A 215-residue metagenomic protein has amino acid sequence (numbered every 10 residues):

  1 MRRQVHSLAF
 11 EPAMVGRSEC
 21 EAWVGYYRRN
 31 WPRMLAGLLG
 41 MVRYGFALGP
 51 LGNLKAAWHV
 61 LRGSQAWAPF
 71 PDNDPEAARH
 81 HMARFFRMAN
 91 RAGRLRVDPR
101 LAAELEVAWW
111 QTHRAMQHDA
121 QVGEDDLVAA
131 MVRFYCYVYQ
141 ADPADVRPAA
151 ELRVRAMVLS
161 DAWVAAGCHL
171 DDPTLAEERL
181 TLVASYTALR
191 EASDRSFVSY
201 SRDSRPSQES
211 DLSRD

Functional and structural regions predicted by a protein language model:
M1-S7, A36-G40: Repeat-mediated protein-protein interaction surfaces in helical alpha-solenoids
E11-E19: Generic helix N-cap/helix-start motif at coil->alpha-helix transitions
Y26-Y27, W67-F70: Hydrophobic/aromatic side-chain positions at a characteristic register within alpha-helices of tetratricopeptide repeats
A36-S64: Short, charge-rich amphipathic alpha-helical segments embedded in non-transmembrane helical bundles/solenoids
M82-V164: Extended amphipathic alpha-helical interaction segments
D126-D215: Glycine-rich, aromatic-bearing surface loops/beta-hairpins
